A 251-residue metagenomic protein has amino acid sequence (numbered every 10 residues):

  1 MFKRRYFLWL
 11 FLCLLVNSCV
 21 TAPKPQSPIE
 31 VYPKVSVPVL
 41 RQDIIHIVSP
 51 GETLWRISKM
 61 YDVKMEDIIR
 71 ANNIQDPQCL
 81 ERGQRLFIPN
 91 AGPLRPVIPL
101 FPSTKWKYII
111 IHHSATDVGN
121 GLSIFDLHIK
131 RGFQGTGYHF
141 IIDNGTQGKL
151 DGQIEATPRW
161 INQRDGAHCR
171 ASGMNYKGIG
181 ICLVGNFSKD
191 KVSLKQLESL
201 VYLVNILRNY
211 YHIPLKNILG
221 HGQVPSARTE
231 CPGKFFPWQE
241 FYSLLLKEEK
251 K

Functional and structural regions predicted by a protein language model:
M1-F7: Bacterial N-terminal signal peptides that target proteins for export
W9-N17: Bacterial N-terminal signal peptides
C19-P28, P102-K105, G145-K149, Q153-A156 (+2 more regions): Basic/polar, cationic surfaces and motifs that engage anionic cell-wall and phosphate/carboxylate ligands
E30-D62: Primarily a LysM-type cell-wall glycan-binding module
Q42, E66, Q75, E81-Y108: Intrinsically disordered, low-complexity, Pro/Ser/Thr/Asn/Gly/Ala-rich spacer/linker segments adjacent to signal
D43-I47, T53-I57, V97, Y108-A115 (+3 more regions): Second-shell loop/turn segments in exported
E66-Q75, P93-V97, V118-L127, I161-G166: N-terminal post-signal-peptidase region of extra-cytosolic proteins
P99-I161: Short, conserved "active-site rim" segments that organize catalytic pockets and cofactor/ligand binding
